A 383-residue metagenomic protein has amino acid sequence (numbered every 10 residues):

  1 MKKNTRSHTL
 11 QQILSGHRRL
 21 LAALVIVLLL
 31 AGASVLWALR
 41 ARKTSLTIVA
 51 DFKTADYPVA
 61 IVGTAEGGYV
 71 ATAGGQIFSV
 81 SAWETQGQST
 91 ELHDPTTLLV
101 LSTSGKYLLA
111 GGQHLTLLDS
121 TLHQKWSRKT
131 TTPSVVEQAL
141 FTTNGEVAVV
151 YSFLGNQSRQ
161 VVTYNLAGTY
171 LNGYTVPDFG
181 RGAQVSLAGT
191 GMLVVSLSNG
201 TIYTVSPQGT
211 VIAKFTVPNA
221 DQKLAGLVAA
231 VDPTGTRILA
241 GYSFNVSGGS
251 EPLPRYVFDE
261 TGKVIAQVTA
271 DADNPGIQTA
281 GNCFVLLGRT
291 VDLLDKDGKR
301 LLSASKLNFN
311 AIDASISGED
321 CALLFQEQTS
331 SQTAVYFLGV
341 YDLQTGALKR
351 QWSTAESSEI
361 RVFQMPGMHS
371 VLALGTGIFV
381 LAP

Functional and structural regions predicted by a protein language model:
K2-E137, I378-A382: N-terminal "mature head" segments of proteins
T44-K53, E84-L92, H123-T130, T169-T175 (+4 more regions): A short beta-strand motif characteristic of beta-propeller blades
A55-T64, D94-S104, P133-T143, D178-T190 (+4 more regions): Repeated scaffold domains used in trafficking and secretory/extracellular systems, primarily beta-propellers
A60-A73, L98-G111, L115-T116, T142-G155 (+5 more regions): Short beta-strand elements that form the blades of beta-propeller/WD-repeat-like and other beta-sheet-rich scaffold
Q76-V80, H114-L117, N156-V162, G200-T204 (+4 more regions): Structural motif
L101-G200: Non-cytosolic head/periplasmic domains of membrane-anchored proteins
G173-T175, F179-N308: Acidic, serine/threonine- and glycine-rich low-complexity intrinsically disordered segments that serve as flexible
D292, D297-P383: Hydrophilic extracytoplasmic domains
